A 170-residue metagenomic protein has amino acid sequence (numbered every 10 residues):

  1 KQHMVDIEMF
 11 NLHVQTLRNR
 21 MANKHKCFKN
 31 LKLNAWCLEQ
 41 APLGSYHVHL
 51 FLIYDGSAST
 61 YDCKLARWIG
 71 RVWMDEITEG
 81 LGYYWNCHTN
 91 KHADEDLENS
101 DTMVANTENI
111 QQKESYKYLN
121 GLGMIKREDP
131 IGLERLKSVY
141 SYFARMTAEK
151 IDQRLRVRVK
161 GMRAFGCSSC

Functional and structural regions predicted by a protein language model:
K1-Q40: Signature for HUH/AEP ssDNA processing cores
H3-E8, T60-A66: Short, flexible/disordered intra-domain loops and linkers
F28-L33, Y46, Y61-L65, W85: Short acidic alpha-helical/loop segments enriched in Asp/Glu that coordinate divalent cations
N34-S57: Histidine-centered divalent-metal-coordination microenvironment in nucleic-acid enzymes
G56, D62-C170: Catalytic "initiation/cleavage/transfer" segments centered on a nucleophilic residue and adjacent nucleic-acid-engaging
